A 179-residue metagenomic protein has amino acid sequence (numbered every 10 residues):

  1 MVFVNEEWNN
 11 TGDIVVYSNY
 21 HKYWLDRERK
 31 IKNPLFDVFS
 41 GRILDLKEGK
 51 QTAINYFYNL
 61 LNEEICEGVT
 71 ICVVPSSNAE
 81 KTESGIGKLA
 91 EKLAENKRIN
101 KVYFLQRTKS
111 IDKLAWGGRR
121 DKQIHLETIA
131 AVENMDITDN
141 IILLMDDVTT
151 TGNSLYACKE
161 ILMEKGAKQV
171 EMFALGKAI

Functional and structural regions predicted by a protein language model:
M1-T70, A79, Q106-T138, A178: Active-site-facing substrate-recognition patch
E63, E91, E95, E160 (+1 more regions): Short, well-ordered alpha-helices that flank and scaffold nucleotide-derived cofactor binding pockets
V69, N100-V102, I142, Q169-V170: Hydrophobic anchor at the start of a short beta-strand that flanks the dinucleotide cofactor-binding loop
V74-P75, T108, M145: Short His-Asn-centered micro-motif
S76-G85: Glycine-rich phosphate-binding loops at beta-strand->alpha-helix junctions
G85-E91: Charged helix-capping and loop-helix junction motifs
L89, N96-I99, T108: Alpha-helical ds-nucleic-acid-binding substructure associated with the helix-hairpin-helix region of base-excision DNA
A115-I179: PRPP/pyrophosphate-binding module of the type I phosphoribosyltransferase fold
